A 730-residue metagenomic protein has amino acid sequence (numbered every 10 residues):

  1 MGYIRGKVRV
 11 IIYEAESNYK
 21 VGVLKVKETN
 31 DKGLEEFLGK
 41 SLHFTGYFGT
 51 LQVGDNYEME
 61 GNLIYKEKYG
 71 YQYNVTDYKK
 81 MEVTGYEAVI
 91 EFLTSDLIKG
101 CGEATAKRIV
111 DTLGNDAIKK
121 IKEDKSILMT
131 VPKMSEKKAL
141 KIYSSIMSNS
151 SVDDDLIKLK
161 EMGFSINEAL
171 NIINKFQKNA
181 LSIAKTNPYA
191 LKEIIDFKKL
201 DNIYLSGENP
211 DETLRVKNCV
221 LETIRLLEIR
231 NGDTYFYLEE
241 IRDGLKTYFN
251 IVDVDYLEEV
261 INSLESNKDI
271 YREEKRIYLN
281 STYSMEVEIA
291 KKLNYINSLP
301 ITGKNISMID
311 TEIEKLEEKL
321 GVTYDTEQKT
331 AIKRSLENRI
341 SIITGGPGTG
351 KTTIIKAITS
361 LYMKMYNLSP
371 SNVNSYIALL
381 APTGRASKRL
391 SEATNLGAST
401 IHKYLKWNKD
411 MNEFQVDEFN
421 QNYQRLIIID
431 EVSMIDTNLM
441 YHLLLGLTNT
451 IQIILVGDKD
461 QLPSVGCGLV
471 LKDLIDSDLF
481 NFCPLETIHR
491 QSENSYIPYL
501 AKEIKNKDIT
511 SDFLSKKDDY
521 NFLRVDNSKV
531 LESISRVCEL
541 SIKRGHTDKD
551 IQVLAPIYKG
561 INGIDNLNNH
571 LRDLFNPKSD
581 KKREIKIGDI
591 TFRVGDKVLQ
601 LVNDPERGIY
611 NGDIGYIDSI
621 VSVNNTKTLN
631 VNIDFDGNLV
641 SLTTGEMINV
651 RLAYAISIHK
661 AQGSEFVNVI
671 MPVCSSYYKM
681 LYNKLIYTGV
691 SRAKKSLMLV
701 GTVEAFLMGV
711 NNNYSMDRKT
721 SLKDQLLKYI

Functional and structural regions predicted by a protein language model:
M1-E16, G61, I617-D618: Structural detector for short beta-strands of small beta-barrel domains
Y13-V26, N624-N632: Short aromatic-glycine-enriched beta-strand elements
A15, L24-R215: Long, highly charged, low-complexity intrinsically disordered interaction regions that mediate electrostatic DNA/RNA
K66-K68, K246-S307: Interdomain "pre-motor" coupling segment immediately N-terminal to P-loop NTPase/helicase cores
G321-E337: N-terminal pre-P-loop "Q-motif" helix
I342, T353, A357, L361 (+8 more regions): Conserved helicase motor core of SF1/SF2 NTP-dependent helicases
K351, P370, D460-L599, D604-R607: Conserved helicase motor core of P-loop NTPases
D613-N624, T628-I730: C-terminal accessory regions
